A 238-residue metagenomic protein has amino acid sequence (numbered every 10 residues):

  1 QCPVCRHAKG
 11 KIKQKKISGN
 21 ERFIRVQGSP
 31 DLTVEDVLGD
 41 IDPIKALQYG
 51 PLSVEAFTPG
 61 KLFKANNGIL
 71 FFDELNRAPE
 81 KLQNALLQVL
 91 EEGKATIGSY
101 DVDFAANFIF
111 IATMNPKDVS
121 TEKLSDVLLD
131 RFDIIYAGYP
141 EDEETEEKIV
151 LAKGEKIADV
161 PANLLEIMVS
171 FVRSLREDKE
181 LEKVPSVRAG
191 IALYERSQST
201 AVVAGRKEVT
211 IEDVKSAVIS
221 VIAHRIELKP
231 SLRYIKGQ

Functional and structural regions predicted by a protein language model:
Q1-T121, F132-I135: Conserved ASCE/P-loop NTPase catalytic core
F23, M114-K117, I135-A137, E147-I157 (+2 more regions): Short hinge/gating elements
T33-G39, A106-N107, T121-P161, L165-S170: Conserved AAA+ ATPase core "coupling" helix
E35, G60, N84, D130 (+3 more regions): Non-catalytic, well-ordered alpha-helical scaffold segments
V89, L193, S220: Conserved catalytic core of Hanks-type protein kinase domains
G154-A201, G205-E208: Conserved AAA+ ATPase small/helical "lid" subdomain
V202-Q238: C-terminal engagement/docking regions of AAA+ P-loop ATPases
